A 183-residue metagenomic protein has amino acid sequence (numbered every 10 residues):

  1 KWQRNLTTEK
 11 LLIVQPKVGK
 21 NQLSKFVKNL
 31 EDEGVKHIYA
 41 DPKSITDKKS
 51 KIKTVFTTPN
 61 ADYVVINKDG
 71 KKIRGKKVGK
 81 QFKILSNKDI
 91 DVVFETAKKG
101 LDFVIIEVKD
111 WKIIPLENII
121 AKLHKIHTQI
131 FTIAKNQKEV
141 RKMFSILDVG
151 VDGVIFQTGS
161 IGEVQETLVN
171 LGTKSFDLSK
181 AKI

Functional and structural regions predicted by a protein language model:
Q3-N118, K122-K135: Active-site beta->alpha loop and helix N-cap motifs at the rims of alpha/beta catalytic domains
N29, N118, K142-S145, E166: Alpha-helical scaffold segments in soluble metabolic enzymes
V92, E139-K142: Short acidic active-site motifs
K109, I133, K142-F144, S179: Generic ordered-secondary-structure signal
F144-I183: Anionic-ligand-binding alpha/beta catalytic cores of soluble enzymes and soluble regulatory domains that recognize
